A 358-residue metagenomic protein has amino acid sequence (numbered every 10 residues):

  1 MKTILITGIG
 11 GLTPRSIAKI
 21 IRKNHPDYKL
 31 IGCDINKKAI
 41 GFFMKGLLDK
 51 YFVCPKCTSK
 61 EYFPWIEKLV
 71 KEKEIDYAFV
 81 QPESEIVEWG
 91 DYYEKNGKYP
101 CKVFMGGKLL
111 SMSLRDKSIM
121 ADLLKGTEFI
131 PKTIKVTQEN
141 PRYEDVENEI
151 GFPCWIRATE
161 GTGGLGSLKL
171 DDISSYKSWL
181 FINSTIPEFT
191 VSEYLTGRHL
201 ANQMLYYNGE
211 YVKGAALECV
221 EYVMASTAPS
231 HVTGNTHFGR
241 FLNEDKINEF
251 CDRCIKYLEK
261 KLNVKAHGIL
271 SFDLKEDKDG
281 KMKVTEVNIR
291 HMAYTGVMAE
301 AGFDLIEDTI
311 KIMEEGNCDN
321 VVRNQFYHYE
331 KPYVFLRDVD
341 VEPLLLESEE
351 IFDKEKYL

Functional and structural regions predicted by a protein language model:
M1-M105: ATP-binding N-terminal substructure of ATP-dependent carboxylate-amine bond-forming enzymes
Y51-T58, I134-Q138, L168-D171: Short acidic-hydrophobic, aromatic-tinged amphipathic segments that line or gate anion-handling sites
E61-E72, Y143-E149, L180-I182: Short amphipathic alpha-helix with an adjacent loop that forms part of the alpha/beta core around
K73, D245-L358: ATP-dependent carboxylate activation and anion-phosphoryl transfer catalytic cores that bind Mg-ATP to form
K95-L168: A conserved helix-loop-beta module that forms one wall/lid of the active-site cleft in ATP-utilizing catalytic domains
I130-P131, P153-W155, L165-G197, K256-L262: Conserved ATP-binding module of the ATP-grasp superfamily
K169, M204-Y206, L274-E276: Conserved hydrophobic "DFG−1" position in protein kinase catalytic cores
E193-H199, Q203-E259, N288-M313: ATP-dependent carboxylate/phosphate-activation module, predominantly the ATP-grasp catalytic core and closely related
